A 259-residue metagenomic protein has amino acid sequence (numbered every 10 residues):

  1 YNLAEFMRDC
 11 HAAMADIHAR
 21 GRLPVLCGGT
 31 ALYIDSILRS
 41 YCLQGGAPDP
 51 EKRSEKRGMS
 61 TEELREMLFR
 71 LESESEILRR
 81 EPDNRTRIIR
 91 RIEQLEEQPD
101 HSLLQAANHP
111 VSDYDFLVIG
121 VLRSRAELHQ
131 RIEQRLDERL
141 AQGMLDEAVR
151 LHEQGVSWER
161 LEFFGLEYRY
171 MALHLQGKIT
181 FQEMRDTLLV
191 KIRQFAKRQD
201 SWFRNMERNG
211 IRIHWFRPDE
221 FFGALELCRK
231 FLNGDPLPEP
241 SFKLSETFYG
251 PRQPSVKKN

Functional and structural regions predicted by a protein language model:
Y1-N259: Phosphate/pyrophosphate-binding catalytic cores of soluble transferases and nucleic-acid-acting enzymes
